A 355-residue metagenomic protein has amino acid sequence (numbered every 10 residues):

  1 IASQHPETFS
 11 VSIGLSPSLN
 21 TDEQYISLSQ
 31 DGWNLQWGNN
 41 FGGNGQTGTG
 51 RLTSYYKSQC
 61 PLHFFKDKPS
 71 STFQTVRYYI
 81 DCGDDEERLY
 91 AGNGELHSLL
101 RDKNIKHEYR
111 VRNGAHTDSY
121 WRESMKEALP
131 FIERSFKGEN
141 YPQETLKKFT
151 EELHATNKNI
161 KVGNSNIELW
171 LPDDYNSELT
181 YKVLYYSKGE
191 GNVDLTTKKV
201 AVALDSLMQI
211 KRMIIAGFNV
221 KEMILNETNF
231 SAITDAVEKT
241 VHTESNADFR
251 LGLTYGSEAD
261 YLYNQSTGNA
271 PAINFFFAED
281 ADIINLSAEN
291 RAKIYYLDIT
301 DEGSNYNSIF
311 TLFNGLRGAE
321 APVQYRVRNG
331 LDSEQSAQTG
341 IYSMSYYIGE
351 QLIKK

Functional and structural regions predicted by a protein language model:
I1-K355: Non-catalytic cap/lid and distal C-terminal segments of serine-dependent acyl enzymes
